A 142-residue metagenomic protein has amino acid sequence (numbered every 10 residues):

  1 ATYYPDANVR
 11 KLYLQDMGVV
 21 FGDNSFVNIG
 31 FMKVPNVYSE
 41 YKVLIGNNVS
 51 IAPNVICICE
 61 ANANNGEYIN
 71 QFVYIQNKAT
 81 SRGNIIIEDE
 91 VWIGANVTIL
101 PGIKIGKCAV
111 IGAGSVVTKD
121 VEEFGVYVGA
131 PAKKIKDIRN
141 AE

Functional and structural regions predicted by a protein language model:
A1-S25: A transmembrane-helix-recognition feature enriched in membrane-embedded lipid enzymes and envelope glyco-/phospholipid
K11-L12, F26-K104, A130-P131, I138-R139: Flexible, glycine/small-residue-enriched loop-and-beta-strand segment within the central core of proteins
I56, W92, V110-V116: A generic "structured core" feature
L100, G112, V117-T118, I135: Short hydrophobic beta-strand segments in globular cytosolic domains
I103, G114-S115, V121, A130: Short beta-to-alpha loop/turn elements within the nucleotide-binding domains of ABC transporters
G106-A109, E122-F124: Conserved catalytic segment of ABC-fold P-loop ATPases
E123-G125, P131-E142: Conserved beta-strand-loop-alpha-helix hinge in the C-terminal portion of ABC ATPase nucleotide-binding domains
